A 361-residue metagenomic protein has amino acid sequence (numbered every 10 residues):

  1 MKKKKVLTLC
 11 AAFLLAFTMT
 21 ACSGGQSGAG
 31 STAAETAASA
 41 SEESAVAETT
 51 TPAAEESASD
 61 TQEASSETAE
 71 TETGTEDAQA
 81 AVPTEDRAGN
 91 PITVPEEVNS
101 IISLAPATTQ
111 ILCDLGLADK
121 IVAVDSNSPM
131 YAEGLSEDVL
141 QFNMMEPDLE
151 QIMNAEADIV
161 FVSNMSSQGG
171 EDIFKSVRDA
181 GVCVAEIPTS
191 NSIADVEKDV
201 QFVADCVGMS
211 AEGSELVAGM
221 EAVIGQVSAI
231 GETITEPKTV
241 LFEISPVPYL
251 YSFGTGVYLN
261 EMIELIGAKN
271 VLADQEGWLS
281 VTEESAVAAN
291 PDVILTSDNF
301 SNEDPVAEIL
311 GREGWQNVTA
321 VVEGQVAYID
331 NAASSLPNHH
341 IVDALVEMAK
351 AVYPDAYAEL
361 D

Functional and structural regions predicted by a protein language model:
K2-A11, A21-T109, C206, S210-L241 (+1 more regions): Bacterial Sec-exported substrate-binding components of ABC uptake systems
A16-M19: Bacterial Sec-type N-terminal signal peptides, specifically the leucine/valine-rich hydrophobic h-region
S100-A105, V122-D125, I159-S163, C183-P188 (+5 more regions): Structural recognition of the beta-strand scaffold that forms the well-ordered cores of secreted hydrolase catalytic
S100-A155, I159-S166: A short, structured surface patch at a secondary-structure boundary
S126-M130, Y251-W278: Alpha-helical, coiled-coil/dimerization segments enriched in small aliphatic residues
Q141-F142, D148-V162, V182, T282-N299: Proline-aspartate-enriched helix->loop->beta-strand connector
Q168-D172, P188-F202, P237-Y258, N302-E303: Extracytoplasmic ligand-binding site segments that recognize negatively charged/polar headgroups
D195-G208, S214, V293-D361: Structured C-terminal subdomain patch of bacterial secreted/periplasmic proteins
